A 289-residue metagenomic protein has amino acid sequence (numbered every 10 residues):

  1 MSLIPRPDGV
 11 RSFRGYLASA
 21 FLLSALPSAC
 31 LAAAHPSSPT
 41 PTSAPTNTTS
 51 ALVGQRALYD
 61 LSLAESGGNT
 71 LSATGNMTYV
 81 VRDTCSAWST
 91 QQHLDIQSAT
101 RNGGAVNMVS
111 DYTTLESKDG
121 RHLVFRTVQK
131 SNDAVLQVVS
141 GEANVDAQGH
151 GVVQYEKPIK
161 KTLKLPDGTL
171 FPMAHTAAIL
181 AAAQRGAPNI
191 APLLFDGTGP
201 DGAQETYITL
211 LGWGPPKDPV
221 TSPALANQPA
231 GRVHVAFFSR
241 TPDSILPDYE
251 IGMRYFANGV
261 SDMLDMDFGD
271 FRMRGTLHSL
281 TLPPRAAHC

Functional and structural regions predicted by a protein language model:
M1-F13: N-terminal secretory signal peptides that target proteins for export/translocation
Y16-A29: Bacterial N-terminal signal peptides
C30-A105: N-terminal cleavable signal peptides for secretion/export
T48-V53, V80-S89, L115-R121, L225-A226 (+1 more regions): A short, structured loop/turn motif at beta-sheet edges
L61, T90-Q92, L123-T127, D262-M266: Short hydrophobic/aromatic-rich beta-strand segments that constitute the beta-sheet cores of beta-sandwich/beta-barrel
Q92-V145: Hydrophobic/aromatic-rich structural module bridging two neighboring secondary-structure elements via a short loop
V128-C289: Mature, soluble, non-transmembrane domains
